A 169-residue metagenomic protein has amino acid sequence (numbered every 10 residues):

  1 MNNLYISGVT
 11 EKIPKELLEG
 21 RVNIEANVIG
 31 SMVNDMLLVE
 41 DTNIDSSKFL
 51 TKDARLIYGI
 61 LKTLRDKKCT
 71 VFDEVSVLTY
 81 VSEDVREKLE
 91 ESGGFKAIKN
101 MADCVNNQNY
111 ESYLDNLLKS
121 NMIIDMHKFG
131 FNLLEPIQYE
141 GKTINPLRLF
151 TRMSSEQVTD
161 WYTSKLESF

Functional and structural regions predicted by a protein language model:
M1-M122: Noncatalytic partner-interaction/assembly domains of nucleic-acid and motor enzyme complexes, especially the accessory
D103-F169: Interdomain "pre-motor" coupling segment immediately N-terminal to P-loop NTPase/helicase cores
